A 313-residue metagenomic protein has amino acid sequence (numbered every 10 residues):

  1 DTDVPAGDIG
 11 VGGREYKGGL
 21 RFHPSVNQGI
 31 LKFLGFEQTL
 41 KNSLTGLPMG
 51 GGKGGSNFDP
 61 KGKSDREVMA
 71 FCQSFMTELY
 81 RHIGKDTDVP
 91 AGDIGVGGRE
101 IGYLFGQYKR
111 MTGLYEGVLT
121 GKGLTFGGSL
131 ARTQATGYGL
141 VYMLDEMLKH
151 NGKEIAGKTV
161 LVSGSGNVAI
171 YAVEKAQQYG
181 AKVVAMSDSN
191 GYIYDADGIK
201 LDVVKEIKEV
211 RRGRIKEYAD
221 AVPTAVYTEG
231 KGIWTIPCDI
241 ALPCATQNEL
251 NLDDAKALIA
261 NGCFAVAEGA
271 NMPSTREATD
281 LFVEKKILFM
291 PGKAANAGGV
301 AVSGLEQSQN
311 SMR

Functional and structural regions predicted by a protein language model:
D1-Y16: Intrinsically disordered, low-complexity linker/propeptide segments enriched in Ser/Thr/Gly/Pro and acidic residues
H23, L40-A156: Glycine/serine-rich phosphate-binding loop and adjoining beta1-alpha1 elements at the start of nucleotide-handling
F33, V89-P90, L114-L119, V162 (+5 more regions): General beta-strand structural signal in soluble alpha/beta enzymes
T120-G123, G128-P237: Glycine-rich phosphate/diphosphate-binding loop of Rossmann-like nucleotide-binding domains
M147, I259-R313: Adenosine-phosphate binding glycine-rich loop
V222-A225, L242-L250, A270-S274: A general structural motif
T228-C238, N248-A265: Rossmann-fold NAD(P) dinucleotide-binding segment
